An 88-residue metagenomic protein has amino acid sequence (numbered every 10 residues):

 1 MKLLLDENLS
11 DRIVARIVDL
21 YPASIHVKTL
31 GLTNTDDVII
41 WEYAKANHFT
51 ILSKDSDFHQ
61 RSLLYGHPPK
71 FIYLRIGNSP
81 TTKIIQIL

Functional and structural regions predicted by a protein language model:
K2-T50: N-terminal first-folded block
L5-D6, S53-K54, I76: Small/polar loops that bind or transfer phosphate-bearing groups
L20, K54, H67: Residue-level signal for beta-strand positions within conserved beta-sheet cores that form or flank
I25, L52, I72-L74: Hydrophobic/aromatic beta-strand patches that form the interior of the parallel beta-sheet core in alpha/beta enzyme
K45-S62: Acidic, metal-binding active-site segment of PIN/NYN-like and related structure-specific nucleases
H59-L88: Mid-chain, well-packed structural core segment of small domains
